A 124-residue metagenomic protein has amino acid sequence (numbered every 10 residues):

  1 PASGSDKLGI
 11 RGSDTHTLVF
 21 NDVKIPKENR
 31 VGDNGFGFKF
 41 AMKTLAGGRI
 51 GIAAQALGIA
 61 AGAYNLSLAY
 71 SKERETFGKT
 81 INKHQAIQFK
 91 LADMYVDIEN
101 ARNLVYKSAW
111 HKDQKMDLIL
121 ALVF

Functional and structural regions predicted by a protein language model:
P1-K24: Flexible, small-/acidic-enriched active-site or ligand-binding loops
A2-S3, N29-V31: Short, ligand-facing micro-motifs at secondary-structure edges
L8-G12, G32-D33, K43: Solvent-exposed alpha-helices and their adjacent loops that cap or buttress functional pockets in soluble metabolic
T17-V19, K27, N34-F124: Alpha-helical interface subdomain recognition
